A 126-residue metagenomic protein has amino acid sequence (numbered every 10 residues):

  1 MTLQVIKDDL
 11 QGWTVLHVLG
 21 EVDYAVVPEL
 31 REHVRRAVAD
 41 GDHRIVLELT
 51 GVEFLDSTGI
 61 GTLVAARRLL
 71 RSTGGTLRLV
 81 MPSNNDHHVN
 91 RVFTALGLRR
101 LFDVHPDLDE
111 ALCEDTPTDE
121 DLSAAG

Functional and structural regions predicted by a protein language model:
M1-G51, R68-G126: STAS-like cytosolic regulatory interaction modules
